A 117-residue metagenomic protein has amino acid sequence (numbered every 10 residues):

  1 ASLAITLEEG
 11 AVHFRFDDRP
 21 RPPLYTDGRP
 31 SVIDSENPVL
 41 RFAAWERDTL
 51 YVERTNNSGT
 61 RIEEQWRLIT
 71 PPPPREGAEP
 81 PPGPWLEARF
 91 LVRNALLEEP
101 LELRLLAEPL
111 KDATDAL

Functional and structural regions predicted by a protein language model:
A1-L117: PEST-like low-complexity, intrinsically disordered acidic/proline/serine-rich tracts that flank trafficking/processing
